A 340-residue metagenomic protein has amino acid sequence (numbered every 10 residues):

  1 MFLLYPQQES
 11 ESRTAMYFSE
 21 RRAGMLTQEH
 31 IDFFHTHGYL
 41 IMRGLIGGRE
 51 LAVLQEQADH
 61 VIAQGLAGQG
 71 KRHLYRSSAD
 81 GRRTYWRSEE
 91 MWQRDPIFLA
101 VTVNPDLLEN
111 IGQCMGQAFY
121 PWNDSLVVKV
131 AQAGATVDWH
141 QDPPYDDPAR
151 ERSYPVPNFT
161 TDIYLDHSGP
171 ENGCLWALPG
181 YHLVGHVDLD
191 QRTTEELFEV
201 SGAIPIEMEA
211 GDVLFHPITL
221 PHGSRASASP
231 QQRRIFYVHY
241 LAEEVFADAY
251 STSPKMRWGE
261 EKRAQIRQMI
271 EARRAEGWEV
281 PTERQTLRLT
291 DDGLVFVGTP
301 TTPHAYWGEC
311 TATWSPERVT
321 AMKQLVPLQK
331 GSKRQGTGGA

Functional and structural regions predicted by a protein language model:
F2-T36, R43-R150: Non-heme Fe(II)-dependent double-stranded beta-helix
D32, P155-N158, H167-R225, L241 (+1 more regions): Double-stranded beta-helix
G70, L220-P221, R225-A340: Non-heme Fe(II)/2-oxoglutarate
D124-L126, T161-I163, F236-Y240: A structural signal for short, well-ordered beta-strand segments
V130, Q141, L165-H167, Y240-A242: Non-catalytic surface loops within mature trypsin-like serine protease
T136, L175, V213, R233-I235: Structural motif
Q141-A149, I163, T193, F198-V200: Active-site glycine-rich loop that binds ribose-phosphate moieties when present
